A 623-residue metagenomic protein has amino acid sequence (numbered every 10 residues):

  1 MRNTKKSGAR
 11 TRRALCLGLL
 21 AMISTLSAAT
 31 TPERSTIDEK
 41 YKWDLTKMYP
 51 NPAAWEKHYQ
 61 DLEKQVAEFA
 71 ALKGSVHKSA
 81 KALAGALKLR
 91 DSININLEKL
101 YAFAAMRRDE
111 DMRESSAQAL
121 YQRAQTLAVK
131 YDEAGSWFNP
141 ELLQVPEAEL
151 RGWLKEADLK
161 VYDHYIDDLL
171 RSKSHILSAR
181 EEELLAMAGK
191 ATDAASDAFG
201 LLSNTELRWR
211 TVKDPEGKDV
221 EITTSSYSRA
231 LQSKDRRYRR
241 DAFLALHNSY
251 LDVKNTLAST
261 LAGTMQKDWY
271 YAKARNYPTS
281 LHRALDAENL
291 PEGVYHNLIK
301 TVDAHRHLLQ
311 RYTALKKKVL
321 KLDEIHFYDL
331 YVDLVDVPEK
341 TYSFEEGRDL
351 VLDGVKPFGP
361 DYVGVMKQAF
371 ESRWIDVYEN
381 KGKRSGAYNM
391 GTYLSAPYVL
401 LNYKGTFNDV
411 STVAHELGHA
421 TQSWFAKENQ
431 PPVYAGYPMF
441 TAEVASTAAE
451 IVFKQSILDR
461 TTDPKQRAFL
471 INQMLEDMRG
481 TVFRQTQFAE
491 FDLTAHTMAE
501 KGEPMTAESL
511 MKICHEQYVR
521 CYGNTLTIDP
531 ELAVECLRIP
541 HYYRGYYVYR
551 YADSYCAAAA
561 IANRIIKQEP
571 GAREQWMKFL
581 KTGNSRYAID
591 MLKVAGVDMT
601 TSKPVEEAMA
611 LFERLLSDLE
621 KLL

Functional and structural regions predicted by a protein language model:
R2-C16: Bacterial N-terminal signal peptides that target proteins for export
A14-T25: Bacterial N-terminal signal peptides
A29-D336, R348, K621-L622: A well-structured
S35-I37, T46-K47, F138, L142-V145 (+10 more regions): C-terminal, non-catalytic "cap/extension" segments appended to globular domains
D329, L334-Y393, T406-F407: Auxiliary, metal-adjacent structural segments of Zn-dependent hydrolase domains
E371-V399, V519, G523-G545: Flexible, glycine/threonine-enriched loop-and-boundary segments that flank and lead into catalytic domains of large
L394-A414: Short pre-active-site segment immediately N-terminal to the catalytic Zn-binding motif
S423-T447: Post-HEXXH active-site segment of zinc metalloproteases
